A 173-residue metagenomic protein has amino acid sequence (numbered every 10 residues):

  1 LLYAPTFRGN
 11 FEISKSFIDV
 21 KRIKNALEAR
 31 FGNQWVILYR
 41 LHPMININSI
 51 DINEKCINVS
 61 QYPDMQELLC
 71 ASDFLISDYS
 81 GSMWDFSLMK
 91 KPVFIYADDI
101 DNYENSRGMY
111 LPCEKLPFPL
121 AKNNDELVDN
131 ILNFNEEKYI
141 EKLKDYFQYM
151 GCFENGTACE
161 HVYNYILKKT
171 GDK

Functional and structural regions predicted by a protein language model:
L1-S49, A158-E160: Conserved catalytic-core segment of nucleotide-activated headgroup transferases in glycan assembly
T6-N10, P43-N46, D64-M65, G81-S82 (+2 more regions): Short, solvent-exposed loop/turn segments at secondary-structure junctions
R22-N25, Q61-D64, G81, S106-R107: A generic local structural motif
L38-W84: Donor nucleotide-activated moiety binding/catalytic core segment of transferases that use nucleotide-activated donors
I50-E54, G81-G151: Catalytic binding pocket for nucleotide-activated donors in carbohydrate/polymer assembly enzymes
N155-K173: C-terminal alpha-helical cap of glycosyltransferases
